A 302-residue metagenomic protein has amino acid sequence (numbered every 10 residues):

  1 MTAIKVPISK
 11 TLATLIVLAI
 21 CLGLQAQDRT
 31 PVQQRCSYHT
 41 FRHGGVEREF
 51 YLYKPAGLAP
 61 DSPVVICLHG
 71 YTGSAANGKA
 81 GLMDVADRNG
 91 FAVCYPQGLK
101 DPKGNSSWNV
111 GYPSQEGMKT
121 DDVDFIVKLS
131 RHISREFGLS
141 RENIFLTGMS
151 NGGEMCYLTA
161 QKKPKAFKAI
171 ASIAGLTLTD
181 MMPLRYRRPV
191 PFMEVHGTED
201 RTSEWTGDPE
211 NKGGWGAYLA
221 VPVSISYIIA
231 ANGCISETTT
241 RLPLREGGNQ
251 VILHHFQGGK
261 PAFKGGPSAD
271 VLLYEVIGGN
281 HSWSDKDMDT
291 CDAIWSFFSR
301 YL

Functional and structural regions predicted by a protein language model:
M1-D28: Bacterial Sec-dependent N-terminal signal peptides
L24-V64, N77, V85-R88, M118-D122 (+6 more regions): A domain-start/cap signature at the N-terminus of enzymes
L58-G104, F167, T179-D180, T202-E204 (+1 more regions): Short substrate-entry loop that stabilizes the transition state in hydrolases
Q97-D121: Cap/lid segment of the alpha/beta-hydrolase catalytic domain
Q115-F137, L158: Alpha/beta-hydrolase active-site loop
R187-F192, P267-V271: Short, proline-enriched alpha-helix->beta-strand connector loops that line the catalytic pocket of alpha/beta-hydrolase
E194-H196: Short beta-strand/loop motif that positions the catalytic acidic residue of the alpha/beta-hydrolase fold
T198-T238: Accessory cap/linker subdomain of secreted extracellular hydrolases
